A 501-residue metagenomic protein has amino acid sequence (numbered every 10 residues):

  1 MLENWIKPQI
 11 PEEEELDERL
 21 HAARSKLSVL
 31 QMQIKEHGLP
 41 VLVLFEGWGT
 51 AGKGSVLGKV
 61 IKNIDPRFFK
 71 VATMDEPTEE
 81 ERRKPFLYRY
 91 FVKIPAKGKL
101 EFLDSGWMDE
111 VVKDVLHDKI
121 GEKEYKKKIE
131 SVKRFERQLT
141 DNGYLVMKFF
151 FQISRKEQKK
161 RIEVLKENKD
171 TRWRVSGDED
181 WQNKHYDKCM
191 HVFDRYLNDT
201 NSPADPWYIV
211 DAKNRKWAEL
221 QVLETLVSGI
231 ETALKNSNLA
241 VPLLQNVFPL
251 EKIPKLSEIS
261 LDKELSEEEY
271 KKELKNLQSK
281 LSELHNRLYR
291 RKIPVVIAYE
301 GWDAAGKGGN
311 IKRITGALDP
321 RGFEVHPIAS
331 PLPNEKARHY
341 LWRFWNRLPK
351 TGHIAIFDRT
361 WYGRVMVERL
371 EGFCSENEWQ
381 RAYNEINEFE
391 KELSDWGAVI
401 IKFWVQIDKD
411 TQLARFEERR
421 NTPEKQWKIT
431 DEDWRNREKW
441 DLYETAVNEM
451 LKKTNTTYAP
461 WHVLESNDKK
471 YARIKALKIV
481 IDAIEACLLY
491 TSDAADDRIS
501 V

Functional and structural regions predicted by a protein language model:
M1-S492: Glycine-rich phosphate-binding loop of ATP-dependent small-molecule kinases
Y490-V501: Single conserved hydrophobic/aromatic residue that forms the stacking wall/gate of nucleotide- or nucleobase-binding
